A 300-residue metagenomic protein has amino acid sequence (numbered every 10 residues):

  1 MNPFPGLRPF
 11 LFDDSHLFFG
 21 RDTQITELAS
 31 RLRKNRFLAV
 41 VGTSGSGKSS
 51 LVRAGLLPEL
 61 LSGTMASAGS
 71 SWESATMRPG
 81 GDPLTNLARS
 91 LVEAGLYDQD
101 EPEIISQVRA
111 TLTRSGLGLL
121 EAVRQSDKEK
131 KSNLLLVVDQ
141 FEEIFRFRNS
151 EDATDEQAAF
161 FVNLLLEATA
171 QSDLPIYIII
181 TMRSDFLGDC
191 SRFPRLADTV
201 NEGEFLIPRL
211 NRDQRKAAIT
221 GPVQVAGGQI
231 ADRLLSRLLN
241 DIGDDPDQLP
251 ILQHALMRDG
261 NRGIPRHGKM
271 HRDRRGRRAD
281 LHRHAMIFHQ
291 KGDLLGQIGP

Functional and structural regions predicted by a protein language model:
M1-R283: Amphipathic helix/helix-loop-helix segment enriched in hydrophobic residues with interspersed Lys/Arg and occasional
F288-G299: Hydrophobic, low-acid, alpha-helix-prone terminal segments
